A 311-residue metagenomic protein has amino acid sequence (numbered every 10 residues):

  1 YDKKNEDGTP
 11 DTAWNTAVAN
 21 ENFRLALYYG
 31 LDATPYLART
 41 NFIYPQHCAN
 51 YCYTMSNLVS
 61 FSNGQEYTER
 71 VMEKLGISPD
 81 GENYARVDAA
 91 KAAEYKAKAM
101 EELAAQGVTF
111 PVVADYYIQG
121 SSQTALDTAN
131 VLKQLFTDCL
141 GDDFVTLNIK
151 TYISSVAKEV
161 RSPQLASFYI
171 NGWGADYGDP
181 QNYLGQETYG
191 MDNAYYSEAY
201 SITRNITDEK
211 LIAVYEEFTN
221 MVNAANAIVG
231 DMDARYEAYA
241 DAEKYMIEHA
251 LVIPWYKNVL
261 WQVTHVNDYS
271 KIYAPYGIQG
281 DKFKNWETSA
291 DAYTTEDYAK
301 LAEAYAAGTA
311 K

Functional and structural regions predicted by a protein language model:
D2-L37: Extended ligand-binding regions for polar small-molecule ligands
E21, A93-D115: Immediate post-signal peptide segment of exported/extracytoplasmic ligand-binding proteins
A26-R70, G120, T124-Q134, V160-K311: Detector for C-terminal structural segments
Y67-K74, D80-Y84, A99-M100: Long, K/E/R/D-enriched contiguous segments that form extended
Y84-A93, T124-T128: Phosphate/oxyanion-binding active-site loops and adjacent basic polyanion-contact surfaces
F110-G120, L147-I149: Short, well-ordered beta-strand elements
K133-T146: Short alpha-helix C-terminal cap/hinge motif
L147-S162: Short helix-initiation/N-cap motifs at beta->coil->alpha
